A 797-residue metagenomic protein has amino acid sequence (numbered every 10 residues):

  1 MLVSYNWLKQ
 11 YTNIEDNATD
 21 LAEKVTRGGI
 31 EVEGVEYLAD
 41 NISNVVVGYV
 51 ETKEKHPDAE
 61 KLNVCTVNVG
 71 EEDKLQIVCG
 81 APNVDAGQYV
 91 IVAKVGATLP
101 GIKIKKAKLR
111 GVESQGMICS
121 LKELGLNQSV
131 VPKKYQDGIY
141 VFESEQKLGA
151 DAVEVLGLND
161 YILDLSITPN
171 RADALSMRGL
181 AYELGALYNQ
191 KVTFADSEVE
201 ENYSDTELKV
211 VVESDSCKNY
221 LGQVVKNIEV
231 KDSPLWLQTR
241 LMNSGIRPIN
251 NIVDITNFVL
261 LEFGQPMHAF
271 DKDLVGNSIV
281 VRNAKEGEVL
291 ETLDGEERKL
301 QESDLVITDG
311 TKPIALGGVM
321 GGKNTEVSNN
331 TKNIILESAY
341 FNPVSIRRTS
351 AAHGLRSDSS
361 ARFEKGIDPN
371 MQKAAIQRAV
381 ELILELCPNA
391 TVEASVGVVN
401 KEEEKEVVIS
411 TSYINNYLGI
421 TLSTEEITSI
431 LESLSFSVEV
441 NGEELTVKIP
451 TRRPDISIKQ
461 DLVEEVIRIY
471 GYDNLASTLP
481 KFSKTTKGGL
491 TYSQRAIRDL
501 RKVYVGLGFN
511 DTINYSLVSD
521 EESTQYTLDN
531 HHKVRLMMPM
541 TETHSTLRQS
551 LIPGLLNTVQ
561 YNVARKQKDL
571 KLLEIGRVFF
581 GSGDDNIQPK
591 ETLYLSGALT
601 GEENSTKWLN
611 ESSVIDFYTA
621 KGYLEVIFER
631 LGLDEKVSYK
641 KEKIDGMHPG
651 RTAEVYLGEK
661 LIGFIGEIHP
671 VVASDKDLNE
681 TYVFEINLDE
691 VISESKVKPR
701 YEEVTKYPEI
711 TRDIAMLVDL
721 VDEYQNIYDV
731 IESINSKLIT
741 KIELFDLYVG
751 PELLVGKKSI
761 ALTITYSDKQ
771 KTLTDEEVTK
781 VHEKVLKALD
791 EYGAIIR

Functional and structural regions predicted by a protein language model:
M1-E198, I335, G354, D358 (+4 more regions): Phosphate-backbone binding interfaces of nucleic-acid-interacting proteins
L2, S433-F436, N514, D585 (+3 more regions): A carboxyl-terminal module marker
V3-L8, N159-T168, K218-K226, D358-K365 (+8 more regions): Short, hydrophobic beta-strand segments
S4-Y5, N63, Y188, T193-E288 (+1 more regions): Glycine/proline-enriched, intrinsically flexible loops and inter-domain linkers
V47-I77, N250, T256-N324: Conserved mixed alpha/beta core segments that line enzyme active sites in large multi-domain catalysts
E113-N127, K134, I307-E406, N562 (+1 more regions): Mobile "lid/hinge" segments at catalytic clefts and subdomain interfaces of large enzymes
Y188-V211, C387-Y413: Terminal amphipathic helices with adjacent charged low-complexity linkers/tails
V407-T411, N415-L570, R712-A715, T765-S767 (+1 more regions): Extended, well-folded interaction surfaces typified by the phenylalanyl-tRNA synthetase beta subunit core
